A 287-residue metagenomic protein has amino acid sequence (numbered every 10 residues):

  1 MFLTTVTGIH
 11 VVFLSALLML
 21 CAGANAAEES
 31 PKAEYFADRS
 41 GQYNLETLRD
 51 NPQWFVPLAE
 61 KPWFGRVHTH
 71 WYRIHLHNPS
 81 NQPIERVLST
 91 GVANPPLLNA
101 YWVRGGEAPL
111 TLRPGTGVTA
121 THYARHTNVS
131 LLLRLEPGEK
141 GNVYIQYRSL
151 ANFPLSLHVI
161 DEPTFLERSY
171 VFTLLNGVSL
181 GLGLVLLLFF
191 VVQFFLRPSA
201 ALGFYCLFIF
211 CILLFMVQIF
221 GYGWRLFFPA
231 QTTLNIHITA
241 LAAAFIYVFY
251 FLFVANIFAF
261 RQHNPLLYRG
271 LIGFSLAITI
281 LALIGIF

Functional and structural regions predicted by a protein language model:
M1-V6: N-terminal secretory signal peptides that target proteins for export/translocation
T7, Q82, P137-G141, A201-L202 (+2 more regions): A generic structural micro-environment signature that highlights single residues at secondary-structure boundaries
G8-L20: Bacterial N-terminal signal peptides
A26-L174: Soluble non-transmembrane domains of integral membrane proteins
W63, V178, L241: Charge-dense, low-complexity intrinsically disordered segments
L157, L166-F195: First transmembrane helix
G181-F287: Juxtamembrane segments at transmembrane-helix boundaries in multi-pass signal-transduction membrane proteins
